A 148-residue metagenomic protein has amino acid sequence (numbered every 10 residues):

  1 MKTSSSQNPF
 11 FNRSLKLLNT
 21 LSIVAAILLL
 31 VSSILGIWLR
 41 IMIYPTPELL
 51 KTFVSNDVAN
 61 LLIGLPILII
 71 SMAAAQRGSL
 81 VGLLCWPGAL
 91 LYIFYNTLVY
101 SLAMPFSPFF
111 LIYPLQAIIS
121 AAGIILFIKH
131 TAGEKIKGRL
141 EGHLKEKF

Functional and structural regions predicted by a protein language model:
K2-F148: Topology signature of small-to-medium multi-pass alpha-helical membrane proteins
